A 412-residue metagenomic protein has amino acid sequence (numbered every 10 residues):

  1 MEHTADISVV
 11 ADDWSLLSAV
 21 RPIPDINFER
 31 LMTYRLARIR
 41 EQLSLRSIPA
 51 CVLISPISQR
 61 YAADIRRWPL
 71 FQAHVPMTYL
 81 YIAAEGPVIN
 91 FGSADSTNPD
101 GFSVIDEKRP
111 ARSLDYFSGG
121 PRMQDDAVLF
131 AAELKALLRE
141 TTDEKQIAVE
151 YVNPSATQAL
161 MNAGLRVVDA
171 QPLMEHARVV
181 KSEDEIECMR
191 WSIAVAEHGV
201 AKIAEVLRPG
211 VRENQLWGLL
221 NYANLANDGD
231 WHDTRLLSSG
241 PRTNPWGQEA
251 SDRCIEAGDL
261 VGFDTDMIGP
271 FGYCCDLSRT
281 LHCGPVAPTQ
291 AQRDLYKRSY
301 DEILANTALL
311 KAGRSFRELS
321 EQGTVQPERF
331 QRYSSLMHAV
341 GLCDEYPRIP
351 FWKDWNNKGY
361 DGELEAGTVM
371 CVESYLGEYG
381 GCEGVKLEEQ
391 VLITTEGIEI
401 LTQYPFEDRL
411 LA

Functional and structural regions predicted by a protein language model:
M1-A412: Active-site neighborhoods and metal-handling regions in enzymes and metal-associated proteins
